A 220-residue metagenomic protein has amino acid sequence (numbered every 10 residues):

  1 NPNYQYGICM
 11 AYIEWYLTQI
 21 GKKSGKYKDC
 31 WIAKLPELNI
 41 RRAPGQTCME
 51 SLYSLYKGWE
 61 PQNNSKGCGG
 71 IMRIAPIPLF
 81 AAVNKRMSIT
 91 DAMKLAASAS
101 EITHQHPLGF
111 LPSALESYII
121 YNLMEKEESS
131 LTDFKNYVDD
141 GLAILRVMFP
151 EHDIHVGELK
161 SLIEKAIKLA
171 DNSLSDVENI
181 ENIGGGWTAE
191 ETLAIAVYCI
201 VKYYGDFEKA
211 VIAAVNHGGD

Functional and structural regions predicted by a protein language model:
N1-D220: Structured, active/binding-site neighborhoods that engage oxygen-rich ligands
